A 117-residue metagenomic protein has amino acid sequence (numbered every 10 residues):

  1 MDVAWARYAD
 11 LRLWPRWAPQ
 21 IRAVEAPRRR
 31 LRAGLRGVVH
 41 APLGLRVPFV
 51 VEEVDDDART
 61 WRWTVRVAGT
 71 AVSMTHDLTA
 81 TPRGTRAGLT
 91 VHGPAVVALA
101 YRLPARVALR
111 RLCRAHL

Functional and structural regions predicted by a protein language model:
M1-R29: Hydrophobic ligand-binding cavity/cleft-lining segments
V3, A9-R12, D56-A58, A71 (+1 more regions): Alpha-helical structural elements
R7, H40, V107-R111: Short alpha-helical scaffold segments that flank and stabilize functional sites
P15-R16, E25-G69, S73, R86-G88 (+1 more regions): Glycine-rich portal/gate segments that line the openings of hydrophobic small-molecule binding cavities
I21, R114-L117: Short, highly charged C-terminal tails/helix-capping segments
R62-A115: Beta-strand/loop substructures that line and gate deep hydrophobic ligand-binding cavities in soluble
